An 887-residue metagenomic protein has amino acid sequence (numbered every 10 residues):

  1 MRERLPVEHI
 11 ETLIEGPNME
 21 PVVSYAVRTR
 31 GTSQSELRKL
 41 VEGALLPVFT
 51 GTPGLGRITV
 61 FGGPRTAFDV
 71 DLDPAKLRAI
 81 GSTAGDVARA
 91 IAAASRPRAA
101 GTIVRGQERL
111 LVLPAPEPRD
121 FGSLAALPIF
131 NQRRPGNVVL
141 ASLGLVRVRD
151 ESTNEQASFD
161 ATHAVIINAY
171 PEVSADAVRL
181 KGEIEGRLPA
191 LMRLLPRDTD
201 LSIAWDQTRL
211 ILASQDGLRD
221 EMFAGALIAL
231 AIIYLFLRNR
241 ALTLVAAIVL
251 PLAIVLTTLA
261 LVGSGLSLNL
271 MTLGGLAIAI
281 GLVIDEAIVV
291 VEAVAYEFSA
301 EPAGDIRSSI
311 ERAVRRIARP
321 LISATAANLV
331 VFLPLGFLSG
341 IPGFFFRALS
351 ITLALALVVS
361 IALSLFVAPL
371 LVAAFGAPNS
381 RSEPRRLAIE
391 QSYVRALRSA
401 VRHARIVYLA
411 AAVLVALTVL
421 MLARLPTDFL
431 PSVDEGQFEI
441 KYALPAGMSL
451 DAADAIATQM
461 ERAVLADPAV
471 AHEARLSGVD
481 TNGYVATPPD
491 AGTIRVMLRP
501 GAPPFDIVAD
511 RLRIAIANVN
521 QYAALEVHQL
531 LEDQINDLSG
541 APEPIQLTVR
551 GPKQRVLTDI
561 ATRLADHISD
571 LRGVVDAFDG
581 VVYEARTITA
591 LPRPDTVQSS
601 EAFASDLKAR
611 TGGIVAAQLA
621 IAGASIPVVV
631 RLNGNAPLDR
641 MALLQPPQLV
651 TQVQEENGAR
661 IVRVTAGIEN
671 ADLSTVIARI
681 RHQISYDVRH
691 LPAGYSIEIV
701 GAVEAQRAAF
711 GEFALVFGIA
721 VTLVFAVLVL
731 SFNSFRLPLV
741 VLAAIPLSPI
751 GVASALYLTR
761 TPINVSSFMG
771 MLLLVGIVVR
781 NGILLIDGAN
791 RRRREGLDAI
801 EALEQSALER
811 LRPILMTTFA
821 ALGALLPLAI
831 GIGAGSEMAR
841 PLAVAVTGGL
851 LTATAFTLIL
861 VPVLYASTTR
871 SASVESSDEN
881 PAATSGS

Functional and structural regions predicted by a protein language model:
M1-E15, A75-R96, A115-R119, D451-S539 (+1 more regions): Solvent-exposed, membrane-proximal periplasmic/extracellular interface segments of envelope transport and secretion
M1-L227, L235, L268, F344 (+2 more regions): Membrane-proximal extracytoplasmic
M1-R4, H9, S35-G62, G85 (+4 more regions): Extracytoplasmic/periplasmic
E8-H9, I280-V294, A318-F337, F344-S382 (+6 more regions): Transmembrane alpha-helices and their membrane-interface boundaries in multi-pass membrane transporters and channels
D176, L212-N269, L333, F337-I341 (+3 more regions): Interfacial segments of transmembrane alpha-helices in multi-pass membrane proteins
A204, I211, Q215, V291 (+5 more regions): Helix-loop junctions and hydrophobic alpha-helical segments within the transmembrane domains of large membrane
Q207, A515-T869, E875-D878, S887: C-terminal transmembrane helical bundles of large multi-pass transporters and their helix-start/helix-kink determinants
R315-I317, E383-P431, A523, L547: Signature of alpha-helical transmembrane segments and their immediate interfacial
